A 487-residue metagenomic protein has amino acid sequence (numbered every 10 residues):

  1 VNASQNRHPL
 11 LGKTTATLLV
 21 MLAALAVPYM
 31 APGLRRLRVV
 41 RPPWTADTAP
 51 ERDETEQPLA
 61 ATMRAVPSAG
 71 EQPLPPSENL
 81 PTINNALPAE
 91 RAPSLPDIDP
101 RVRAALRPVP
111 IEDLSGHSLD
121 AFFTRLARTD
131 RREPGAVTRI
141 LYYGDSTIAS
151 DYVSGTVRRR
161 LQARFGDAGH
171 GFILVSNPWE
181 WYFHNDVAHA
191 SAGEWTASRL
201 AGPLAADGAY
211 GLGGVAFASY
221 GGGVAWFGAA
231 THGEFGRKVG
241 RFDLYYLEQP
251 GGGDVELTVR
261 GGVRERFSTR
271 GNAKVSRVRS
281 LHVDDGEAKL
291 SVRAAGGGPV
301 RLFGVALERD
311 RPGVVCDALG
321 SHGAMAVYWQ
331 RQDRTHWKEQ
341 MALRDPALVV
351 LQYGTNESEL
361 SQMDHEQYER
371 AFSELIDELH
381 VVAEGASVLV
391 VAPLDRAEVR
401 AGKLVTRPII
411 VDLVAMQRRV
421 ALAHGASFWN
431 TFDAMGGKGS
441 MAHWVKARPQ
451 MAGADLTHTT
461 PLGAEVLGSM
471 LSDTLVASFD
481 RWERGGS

Functional and structural regions predicted by a protein language model:
V1-L10: N-terminal Lys/Arg-rich, disordered targeting/topogenic segments
K13-P32: Hydrophobic membrane-insertion alpha-helices, especially the h-region of bacterial N-terminal signal peptides
M30-D97: Juxtamembrane proline-rich low-complexity "stalk" or linker regions positioned immediately after a signal peptide
G33, R334, D395-S487: Catalytic His-Asp segment of secreted/periplasmic serine-dependent ester chemistry enzymes
L114-T129, W329-M341, R370-E378, V411-V414 (+1 more regions): Alpha-helical scaffolding within the catalytic cores of extracellular/periplasmic polymer-degrading hydrolases
A127, I148, Y152, R158-G166 (+6 more regions): Sec-exported extracytoplasmic/periplasmic mature domains
R139, T147-R370, H458: Conserved SGNH/GDSL esterase-like catalytic core that processes O-acyl groups on lipids and polysaccharides
D345-S358, E366-V382, L389-F428: Conserved N-terminal glycine/acidic-rich loop preference
